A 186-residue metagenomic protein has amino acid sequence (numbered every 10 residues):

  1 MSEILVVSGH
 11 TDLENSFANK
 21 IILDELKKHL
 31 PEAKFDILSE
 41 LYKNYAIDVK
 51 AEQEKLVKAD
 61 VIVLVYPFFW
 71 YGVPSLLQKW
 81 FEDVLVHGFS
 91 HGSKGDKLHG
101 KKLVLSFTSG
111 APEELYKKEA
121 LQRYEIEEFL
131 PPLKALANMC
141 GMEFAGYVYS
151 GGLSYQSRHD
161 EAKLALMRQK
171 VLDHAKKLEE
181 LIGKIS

Functional and structural regions predicted by a protein language model:
M1-H91, L172-S186: N-terminal beta1-alpha1-beta2 submodule of the flavodoxin-like/Rossmannoid cofactor-binding fold
G9, S39-E40, E119-L121, A165: Short, contiguous strand/loop micro-motifs
T11-D12, G110-E114, G152-Y155: A short, flexible beta-alpha/helix-coil linker loop
N15, D48, Q122-F129, K163 (+1 more regions): Residue-level preference for long, well-ordered alpha-helices that form the structural scaffold of enzyme catalytic
A18-K20, Y116-K118, S157-E161: Short aromatic-enriched loop/helix-cap "lid" or pocket-rim segments at secondary-structure transitions that line
D24, K134-S186: Glycine-rich phosphate/pyrophosphate-binding loop and the adjoining helix
K50-K134, C140: Helix-loop-strand module that forms the ligand-binding subsite of alpha/beta enzymes
